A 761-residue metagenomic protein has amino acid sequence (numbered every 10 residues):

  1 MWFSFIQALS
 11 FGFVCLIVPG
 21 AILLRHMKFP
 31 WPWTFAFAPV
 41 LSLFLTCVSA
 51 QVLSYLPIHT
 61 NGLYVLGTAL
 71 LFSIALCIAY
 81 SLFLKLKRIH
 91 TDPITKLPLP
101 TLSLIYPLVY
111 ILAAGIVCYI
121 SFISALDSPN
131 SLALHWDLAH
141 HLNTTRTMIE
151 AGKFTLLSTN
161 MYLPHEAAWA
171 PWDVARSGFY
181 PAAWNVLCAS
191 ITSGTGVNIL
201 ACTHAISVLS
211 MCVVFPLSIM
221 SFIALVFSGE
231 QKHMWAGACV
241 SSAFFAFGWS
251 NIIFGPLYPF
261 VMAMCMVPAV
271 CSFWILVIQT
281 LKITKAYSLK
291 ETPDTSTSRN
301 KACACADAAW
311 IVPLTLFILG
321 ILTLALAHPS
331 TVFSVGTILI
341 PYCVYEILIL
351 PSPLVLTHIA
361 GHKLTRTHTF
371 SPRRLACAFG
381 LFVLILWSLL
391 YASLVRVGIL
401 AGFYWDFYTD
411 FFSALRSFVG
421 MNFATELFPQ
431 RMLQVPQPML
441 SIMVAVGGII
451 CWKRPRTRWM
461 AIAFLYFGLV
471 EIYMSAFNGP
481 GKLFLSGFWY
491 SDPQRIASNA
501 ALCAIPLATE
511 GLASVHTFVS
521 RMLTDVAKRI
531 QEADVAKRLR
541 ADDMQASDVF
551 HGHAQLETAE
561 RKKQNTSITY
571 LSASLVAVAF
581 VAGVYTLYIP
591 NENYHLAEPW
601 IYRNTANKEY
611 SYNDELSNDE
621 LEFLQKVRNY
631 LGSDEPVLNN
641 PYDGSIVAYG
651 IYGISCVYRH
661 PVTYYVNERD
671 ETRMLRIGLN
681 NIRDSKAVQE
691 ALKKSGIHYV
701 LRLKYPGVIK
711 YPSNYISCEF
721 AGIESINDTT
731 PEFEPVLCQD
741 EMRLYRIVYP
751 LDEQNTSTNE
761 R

Functional and structural regions predicted by a protein language model:
M1-S103, P107: Membrane-embedded, hydrophobic transmembrane alpha-helices
I6-Q7, L56-Y64, S128-D137, G196 (+4 more regions): Membrane-helix boundary/interfacial segments in multi-pass membrane proteins
F11, V578-R761: Extracytoplasmic
A38-Q51, Y110-I120, S177, S193 (+2 more regions): Membrane-embedded helix bundles of polyisoprenyl
Y106, G115-C265, Y602-L616: Active-site lumenal/periplasmic loops and adjacent helix-entry segments of GT-C-fold, multi-pass membrane
E291-T297, C303, V335-L381, S547: Perimembrane helix-loop-helix junctions
P353, T357, Q437-A461: Hydrophobic, aromatic-rich transmembrane alpha-helices and their immediate juxtamembrane boundary segments
G380-I385, V515-H595: Signature aromatic-anchored transmembrane alpha helix within multi-pass, membrane-resident enzymes that catalyze glycan
